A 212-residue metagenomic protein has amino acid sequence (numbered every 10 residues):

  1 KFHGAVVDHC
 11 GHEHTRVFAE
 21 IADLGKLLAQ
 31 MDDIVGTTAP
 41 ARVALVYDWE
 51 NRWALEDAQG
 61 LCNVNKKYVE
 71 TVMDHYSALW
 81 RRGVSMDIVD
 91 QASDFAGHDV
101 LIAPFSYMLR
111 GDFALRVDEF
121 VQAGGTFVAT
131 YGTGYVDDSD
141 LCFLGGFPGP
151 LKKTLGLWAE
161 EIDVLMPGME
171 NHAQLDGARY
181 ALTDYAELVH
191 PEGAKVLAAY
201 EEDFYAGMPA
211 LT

Functional and structural regions predicted by a protein language model:
K1-T212: Carbohydrate-binding surfaces of carbohydrate-active enzymes
